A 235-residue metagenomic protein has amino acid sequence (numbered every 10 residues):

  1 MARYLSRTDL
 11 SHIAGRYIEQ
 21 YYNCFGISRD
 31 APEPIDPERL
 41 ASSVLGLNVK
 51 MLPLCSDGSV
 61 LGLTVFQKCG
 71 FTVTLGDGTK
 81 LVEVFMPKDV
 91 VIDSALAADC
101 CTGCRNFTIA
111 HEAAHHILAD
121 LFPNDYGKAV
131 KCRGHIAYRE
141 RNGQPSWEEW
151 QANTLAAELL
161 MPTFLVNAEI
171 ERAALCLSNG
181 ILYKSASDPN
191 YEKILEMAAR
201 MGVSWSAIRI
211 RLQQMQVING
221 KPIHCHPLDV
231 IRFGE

Functional and structural regions predicted by a protein language model:
M1-E235: Active-site hotspot residues in diverse enzymes, especially metal/ion-binding acidic/histidine motifs
